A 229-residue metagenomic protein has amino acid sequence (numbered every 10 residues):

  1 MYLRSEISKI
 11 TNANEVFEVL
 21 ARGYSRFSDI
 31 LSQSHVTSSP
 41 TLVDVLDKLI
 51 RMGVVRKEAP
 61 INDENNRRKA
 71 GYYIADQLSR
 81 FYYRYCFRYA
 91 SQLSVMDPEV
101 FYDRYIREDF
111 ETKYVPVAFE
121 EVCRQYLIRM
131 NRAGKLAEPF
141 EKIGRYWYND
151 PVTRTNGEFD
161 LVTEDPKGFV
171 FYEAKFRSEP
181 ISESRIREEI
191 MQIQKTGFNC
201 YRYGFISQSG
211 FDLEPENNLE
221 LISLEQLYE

Functional and structural regions predicted by a protein language model:
M1-S79, Y83-R84: Interdomain hinge/linker elements that couple catalytic modules in large macromolecular machines
A70-E229: A cross-kingdom feature that marks ATP-driven nucleic-acid transaction machinery
